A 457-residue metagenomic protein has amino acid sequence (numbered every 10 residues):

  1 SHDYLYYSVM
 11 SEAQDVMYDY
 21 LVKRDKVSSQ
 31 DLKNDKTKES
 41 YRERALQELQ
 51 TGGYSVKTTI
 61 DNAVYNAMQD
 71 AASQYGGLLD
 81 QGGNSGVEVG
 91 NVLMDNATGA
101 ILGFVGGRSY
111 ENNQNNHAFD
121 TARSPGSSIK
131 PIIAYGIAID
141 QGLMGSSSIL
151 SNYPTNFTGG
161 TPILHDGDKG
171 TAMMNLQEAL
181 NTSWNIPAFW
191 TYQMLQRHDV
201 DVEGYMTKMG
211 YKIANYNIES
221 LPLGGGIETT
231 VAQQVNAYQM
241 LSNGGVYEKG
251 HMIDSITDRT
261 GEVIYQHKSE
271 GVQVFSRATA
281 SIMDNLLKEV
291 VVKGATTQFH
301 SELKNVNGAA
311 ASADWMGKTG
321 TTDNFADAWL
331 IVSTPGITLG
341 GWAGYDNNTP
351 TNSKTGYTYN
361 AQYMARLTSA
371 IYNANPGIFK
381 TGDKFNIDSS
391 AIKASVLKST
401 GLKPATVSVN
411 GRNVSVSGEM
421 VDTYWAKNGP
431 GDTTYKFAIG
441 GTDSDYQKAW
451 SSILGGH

Functional and structural regions predicted by a protein language model:
S1-S55, T59, T207-K208, K212 (+1 more regions): Non-catalytic, structured segments within soluble enzyme domains
T51-T59, L79-D80, N116-P125, P162-G167 (+5 more regions): Second-shell loop/turn segments in exported
T58-L79, F104, E111-T121, T229-N236 (+2 more regions): A penicillin-recognizing enzyme superfamily signal
D61-D95, Q177-N181, Y192: Beta-lactamase-like hydrolase cores
M68, G99, R123-N152, A179 (+4 more regions): Active-site SXXK
N84-E111, D254-T257: A short, well-structured edge-of-sheet supersecondary motif
L143-V202, I218, R259-E289: Conserved catalytic neighborhood of penicillin-recognizing serine enzymes
T161-L164, Q196-N236, K249: Mid-domain, small-residue-enriched loop/turn segments at the edges of structured enzyme/sensor domains
